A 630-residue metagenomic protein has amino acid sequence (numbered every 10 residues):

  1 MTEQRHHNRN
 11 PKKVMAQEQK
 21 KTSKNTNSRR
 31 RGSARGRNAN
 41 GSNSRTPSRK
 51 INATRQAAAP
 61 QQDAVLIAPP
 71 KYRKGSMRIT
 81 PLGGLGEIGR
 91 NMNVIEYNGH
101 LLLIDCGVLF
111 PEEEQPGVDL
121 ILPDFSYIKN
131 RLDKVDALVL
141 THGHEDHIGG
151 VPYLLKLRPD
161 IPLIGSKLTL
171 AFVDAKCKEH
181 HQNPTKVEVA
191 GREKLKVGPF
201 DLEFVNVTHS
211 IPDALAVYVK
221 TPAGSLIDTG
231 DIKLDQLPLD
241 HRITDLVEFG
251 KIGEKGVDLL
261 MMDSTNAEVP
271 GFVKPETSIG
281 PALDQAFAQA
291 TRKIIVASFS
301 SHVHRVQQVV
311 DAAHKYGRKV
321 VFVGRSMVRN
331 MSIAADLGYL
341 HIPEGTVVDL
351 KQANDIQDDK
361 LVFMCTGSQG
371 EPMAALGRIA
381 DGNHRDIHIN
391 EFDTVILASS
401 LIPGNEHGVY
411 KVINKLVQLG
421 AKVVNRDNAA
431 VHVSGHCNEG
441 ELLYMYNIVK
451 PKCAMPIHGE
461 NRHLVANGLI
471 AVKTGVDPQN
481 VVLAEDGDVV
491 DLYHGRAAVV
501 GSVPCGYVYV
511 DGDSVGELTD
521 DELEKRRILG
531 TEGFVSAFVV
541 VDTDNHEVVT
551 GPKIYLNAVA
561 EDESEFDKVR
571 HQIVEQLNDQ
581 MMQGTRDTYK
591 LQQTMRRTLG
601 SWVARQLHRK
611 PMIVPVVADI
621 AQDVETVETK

Functional and structural regions predicted by a protein language model:
M1-A64, A68: Intrinsically disordered, low-complexity RNA-associated tracts
R49-V139, H144-I356, A374-H388, H407-K411: His/Asp/Glu-rich metal-coordinating catalytic cores of metallo-dependent phosphodiesterases/hydrolases acting on
G75, T588, Q592, V627: RNA-binding accessory domains that recognize and position tRNA/RNA substrates
L85, L109-E113, G117-L120, K134-V135 (+6 more regions): A glycine- and charged-residue-rich anion-binding loop/surface
E96-G99, K220-A223, H314, L492-G495 (+2 more regions): Short acidic-glycine loop/turn motifs at beta-strand connectors
Y153, S210, T265, S400 (+3 more regions): Flexible loop residues that form catalytic and substrate-binding hotspots at small-molecule/glycan-binding clefts
E268-A398, I402-D427, V431-T585, Q592 (+1 more regions): Hard-cation-handling environments
G584-A621: C-terminal tails and terminal domains of large nucleic-acid-associated and other macromolecular-machine proteins
